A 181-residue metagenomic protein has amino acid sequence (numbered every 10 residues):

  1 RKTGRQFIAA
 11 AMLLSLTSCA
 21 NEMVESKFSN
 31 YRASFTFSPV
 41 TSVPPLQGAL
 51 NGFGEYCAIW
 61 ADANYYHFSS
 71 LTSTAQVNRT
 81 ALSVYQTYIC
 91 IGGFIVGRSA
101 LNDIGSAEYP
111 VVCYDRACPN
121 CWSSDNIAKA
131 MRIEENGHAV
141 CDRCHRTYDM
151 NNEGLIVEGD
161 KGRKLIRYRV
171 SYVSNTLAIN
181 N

Functional and structural regions predicted by a protein language model:
R1-I8: Bacterial N-terminal signal peptides that target proteins for export
A10, T147: Mid-sequence acidic-hydrophobic segments that form the walls of catalytic/ligand-binding cavities or oligomerization
M12, V111, E134-G137: Residue-level signal for mature regions of secreted extracellular proteins and peptides
S15-S18: C-terminal motif of bacterial Sec signal peptides marking the signal peptidase cleavage site
E22-R132, I166-N181: N-terminal pre-ligand scaffold of iron-sulfur
L82, V112, V140-C144, M150-E153: N-terminal start-of-chain detector that recognizes signal peptides and the immediate post-cleavage beginning
C121, C144-H145: Short Cys/His-rich metal-coordination motifs, predominantly Zn2+-binding knuckles/fingers
E134-A139, Y148-N180: Polybasic, low-complexity binding patches
